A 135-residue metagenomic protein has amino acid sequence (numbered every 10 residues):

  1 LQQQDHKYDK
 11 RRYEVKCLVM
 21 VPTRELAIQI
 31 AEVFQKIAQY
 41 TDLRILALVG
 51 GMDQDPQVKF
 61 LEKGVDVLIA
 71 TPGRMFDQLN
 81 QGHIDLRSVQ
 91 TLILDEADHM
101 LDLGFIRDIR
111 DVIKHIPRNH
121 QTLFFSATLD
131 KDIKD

Functional and structural regions predicted by a protein language model:
L1-D135: SF2 DExD/H RNA helicase N-terminal ATP-binding lobe
